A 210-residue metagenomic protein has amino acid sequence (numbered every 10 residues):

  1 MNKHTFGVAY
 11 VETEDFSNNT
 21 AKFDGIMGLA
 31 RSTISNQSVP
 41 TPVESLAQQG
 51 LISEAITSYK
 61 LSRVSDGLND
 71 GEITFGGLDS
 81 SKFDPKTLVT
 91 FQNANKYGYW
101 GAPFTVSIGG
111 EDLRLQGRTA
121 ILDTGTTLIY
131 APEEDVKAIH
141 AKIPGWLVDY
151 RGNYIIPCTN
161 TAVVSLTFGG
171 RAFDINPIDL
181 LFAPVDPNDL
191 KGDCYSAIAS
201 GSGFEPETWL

Functional and structural regions predicted by a protein language model:
M1-L210: Active-site or ligand-binding cleft "flap/edge" segments
